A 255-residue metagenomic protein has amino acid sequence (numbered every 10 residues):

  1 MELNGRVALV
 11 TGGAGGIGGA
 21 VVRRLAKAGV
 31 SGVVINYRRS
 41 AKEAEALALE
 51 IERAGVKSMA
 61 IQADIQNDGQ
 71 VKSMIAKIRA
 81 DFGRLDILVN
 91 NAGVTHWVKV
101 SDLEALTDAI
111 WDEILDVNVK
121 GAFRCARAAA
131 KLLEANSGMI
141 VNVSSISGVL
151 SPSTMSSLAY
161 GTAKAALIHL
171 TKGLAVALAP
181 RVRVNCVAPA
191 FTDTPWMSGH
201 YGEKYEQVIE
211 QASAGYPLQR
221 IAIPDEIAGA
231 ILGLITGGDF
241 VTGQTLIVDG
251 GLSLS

Functional and structural regions predicted by a protein language model:
E2, A126, R220-V248, S253: C-terminal substrate-recognition "lid" of short-chain dehydrogenase/reductases
A14-G15: Conserved glycine-rich cofactor-binding loop
V30-A46: Conserved glycine-rich Rossmann-like NAD(P)H-binding loop of the short-chain dehydrogenase/reductase
A41-K42, Q62-M74, D108, D225: The beta1-alpha1 cofactor-binding region of Rossmann-like NAD(H)/NADP(H)-dependent oxidoreductases
V94-T95, D108, M139-A166, T171-A179 (+1 more regions): Catalytic loop of short-chain dehydrogenase/reductase
K99-L103, T107-D112, V208, A212: Substrate-binding pocket helix/loop in short-chain dehydrogenase/reductase
T154-S156, F191-Y216: A glycine/serine/threonine-rich, flexible loop-to-helix segment that serves as the NAD(P) cofactor-binding "lid"
